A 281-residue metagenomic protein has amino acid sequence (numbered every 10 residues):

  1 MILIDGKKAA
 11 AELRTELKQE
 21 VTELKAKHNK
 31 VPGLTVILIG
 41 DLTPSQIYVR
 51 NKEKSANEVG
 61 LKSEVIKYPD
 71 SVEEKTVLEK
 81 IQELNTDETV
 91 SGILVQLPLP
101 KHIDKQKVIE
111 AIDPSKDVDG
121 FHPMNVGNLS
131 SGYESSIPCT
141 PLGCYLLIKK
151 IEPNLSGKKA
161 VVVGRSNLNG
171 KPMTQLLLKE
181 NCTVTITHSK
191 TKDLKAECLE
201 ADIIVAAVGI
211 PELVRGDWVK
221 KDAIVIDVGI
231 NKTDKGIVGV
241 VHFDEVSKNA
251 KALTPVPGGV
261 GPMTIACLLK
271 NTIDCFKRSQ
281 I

Functional and structural regions predicted by a protein language model:
M1-H28: Positively charged, low-complexity intrinsically disordered leader regions
P32-L34, A160: Conserved hydrophobic helix-helix packing surfaces used for dimerization/oligomerization
L34, A56-D70, V184-I186: Short beta-strand elements in bilobed, periplasmic/extracellular small-molecule ligand-binding domains
I39-E53, S135-I224, T233-D244: Glycine-rich phosphate/diphosphate-binding loop of Rossmann-like nucleotide-binding domains
T76-E88: Short, well-structured alpha-helical segments in soluble
V95-L155: Anion-binding alpha/beta catalytic cores of soluble intermediary-metabolism enzymes, centered on
L97, V208, V228-G229: Glycine-rich, N-terminal phosphate-binding loop of Rossmann-like dinucleotide-binding domains
K105-H122, V126, G229-Q280: Rossmann-fold NAD(P)-binding glycine/threonine-rich loop
